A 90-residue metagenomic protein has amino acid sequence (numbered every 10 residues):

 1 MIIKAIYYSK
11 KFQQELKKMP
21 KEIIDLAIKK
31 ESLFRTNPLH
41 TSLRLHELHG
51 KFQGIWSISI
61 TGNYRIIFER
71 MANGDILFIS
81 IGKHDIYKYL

Functional and structural regions predicted by a protein language model:
M1-A5, K10-Q14, E22-D25, I60-R65 (+1 more regions): Enriched for short, Lys/Arg-rich terminal
E15, K29-K30: A ubiquitous structural signal for well-ordered alpha-helices
K30, R44, G54, G62-Y64 (+1 more regions): A generic structural signal for short beta-strands and their flanking turns/coil linkers
K30-L33, H84: Conserved short hydrophobic interaction patches
L33-I58: A short, surface-exposed loop/turn module that caps and links secondary-structure elements
